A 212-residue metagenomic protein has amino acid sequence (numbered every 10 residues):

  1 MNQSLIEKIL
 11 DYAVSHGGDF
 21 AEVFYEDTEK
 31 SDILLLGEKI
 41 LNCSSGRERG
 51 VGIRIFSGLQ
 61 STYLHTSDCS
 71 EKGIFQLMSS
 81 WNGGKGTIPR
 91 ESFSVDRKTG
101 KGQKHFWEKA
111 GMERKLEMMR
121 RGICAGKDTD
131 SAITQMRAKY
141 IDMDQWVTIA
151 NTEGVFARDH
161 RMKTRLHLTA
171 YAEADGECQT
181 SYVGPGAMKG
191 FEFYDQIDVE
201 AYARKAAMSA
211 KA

Functional and structural regions predicted by a protein language model:
S4-D11, H16, F20-D32, K72-H160 (+1 more regions): Acidic low-complexity segments
D19-A21, S31, R49-I53, T62 (+3 more regions): Structural beta-strand/beta-sheet cores of well-ordered domains, especially the beta-sheet scaffolds that support
E26-T28, S67-C69, E173: Short, ordered loop/turn segments at secondary-structure junctions
K30, Q60, E71, Q145 (+2 more regions): Generic "edge-of-domain/loop-turn" microfeature
S31-K85: N-terminal alpha-helical targeting/anchoring segments
S44-S57, A157-A187: Short beta-strand elements
S67-C69, G184-F191: Short, solvent-exposed aromatic-acidic interface loops
